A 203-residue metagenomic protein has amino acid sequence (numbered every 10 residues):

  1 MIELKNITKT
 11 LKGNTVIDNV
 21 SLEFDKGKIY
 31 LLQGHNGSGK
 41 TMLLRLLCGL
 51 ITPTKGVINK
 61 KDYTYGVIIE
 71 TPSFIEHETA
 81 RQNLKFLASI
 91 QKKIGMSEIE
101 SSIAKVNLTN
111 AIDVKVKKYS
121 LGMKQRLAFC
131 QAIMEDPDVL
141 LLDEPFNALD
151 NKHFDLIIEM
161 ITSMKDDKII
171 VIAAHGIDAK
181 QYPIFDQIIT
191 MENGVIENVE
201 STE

Functional and structural regions predicted by a protein language model:
I2-L4, I17-N19: Conserved structural motif at the start of ABC-family nucleotide-binding domains
Q33-H35: The feature captures the beta-strand-to-loop junction immediately N-terminal to the Walker
C48: Helix-to-loop junction immediately C-terminal to a conserved catalytic motif
T71, H77-K92: Q-loop/switch helix immediately C-terminal to the Walker
M96-A111: Conserved ABC ATPase "signature" region
F129: Hydrophobic anchor residue at the start of the ABC signature
L140-E144: Catalytic Walker B motif of ABC-type/P-loop ATPase nucleotide-binding domains
